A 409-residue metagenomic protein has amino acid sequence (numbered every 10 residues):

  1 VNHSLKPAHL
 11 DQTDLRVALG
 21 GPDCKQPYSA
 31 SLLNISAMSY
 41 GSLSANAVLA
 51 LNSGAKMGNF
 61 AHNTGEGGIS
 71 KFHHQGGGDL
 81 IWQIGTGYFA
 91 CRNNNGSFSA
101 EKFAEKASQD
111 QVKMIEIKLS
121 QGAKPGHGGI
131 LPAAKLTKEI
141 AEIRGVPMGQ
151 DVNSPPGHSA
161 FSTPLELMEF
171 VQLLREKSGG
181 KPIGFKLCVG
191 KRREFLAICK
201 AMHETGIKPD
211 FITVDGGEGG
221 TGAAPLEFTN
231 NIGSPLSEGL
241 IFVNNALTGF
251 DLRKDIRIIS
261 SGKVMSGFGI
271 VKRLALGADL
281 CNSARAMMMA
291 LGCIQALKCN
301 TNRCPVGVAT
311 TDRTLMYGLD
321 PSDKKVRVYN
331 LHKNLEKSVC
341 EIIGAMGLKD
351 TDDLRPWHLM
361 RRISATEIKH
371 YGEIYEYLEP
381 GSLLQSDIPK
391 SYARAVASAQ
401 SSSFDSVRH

Functional and structural regions predicted by a protein language model:
V1-N153, E166, V326, N330 (+1 more regions): N-terminal capping/small domains of soluble enzymes
L15, P22, S31, I35 (+9 more regions): General secondary-structure edge motif
F72, T229, S260, A290 (+3 more regions): Flexible domain-boundary/linker segments
G76, K102, K135-T137, T205 (+8 more regions): Alpha-helix boundary/interfacial micro-motifs
P125-G149, I183, F242-L252, A275-C281 (+2 more regions): Short flexible/disordered coil segments
N153-M316: Glycine-rich phosphate/ribose-binding loops and adjacent secondary-structure elements that form binding surfaces
G292-P356: Active-site or pore-adjacent capping/gating segments
